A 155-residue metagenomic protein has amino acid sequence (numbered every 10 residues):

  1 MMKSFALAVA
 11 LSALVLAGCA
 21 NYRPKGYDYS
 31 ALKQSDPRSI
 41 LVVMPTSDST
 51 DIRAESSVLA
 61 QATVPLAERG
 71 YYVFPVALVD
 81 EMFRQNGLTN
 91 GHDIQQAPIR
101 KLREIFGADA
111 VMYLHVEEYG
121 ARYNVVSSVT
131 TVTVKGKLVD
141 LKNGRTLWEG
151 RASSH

Functional and structural regions predicted by a protein language model:
M1-C19: Sec-dependent bacterial lipoprotein signal peptides
A13-D36: Bacterial Sec signal peptide processing site at the extreme N-terminus
G26-Y27, M44, D93-K101, E117-Y123: N-terminal post-signal-peptidase region of extra-cytosolic proteins
D28-T50: Post-signal peptide N-terminal segment of mature Sec-exported envelope proteins
P37-S39, S49-Y113, L141, R145 (+1 more regions): N-terminal segment of the mature soluble domain
S39-M44, V111-E117, T131-K137, E149-R151: Soluble periplasmic/extracytoplasmic beta-strand elements of cell-envelope proteins
S47-T50, V79-F83, E117-R122, S154-H155: Solvent-exposed loop/turn segments at secondary-structure junctions within structured extracellular/periplasmic domains
R122-H155: Amphipathic beta-strand/beta-sheet edge segments enriched in Tyr/Trp
